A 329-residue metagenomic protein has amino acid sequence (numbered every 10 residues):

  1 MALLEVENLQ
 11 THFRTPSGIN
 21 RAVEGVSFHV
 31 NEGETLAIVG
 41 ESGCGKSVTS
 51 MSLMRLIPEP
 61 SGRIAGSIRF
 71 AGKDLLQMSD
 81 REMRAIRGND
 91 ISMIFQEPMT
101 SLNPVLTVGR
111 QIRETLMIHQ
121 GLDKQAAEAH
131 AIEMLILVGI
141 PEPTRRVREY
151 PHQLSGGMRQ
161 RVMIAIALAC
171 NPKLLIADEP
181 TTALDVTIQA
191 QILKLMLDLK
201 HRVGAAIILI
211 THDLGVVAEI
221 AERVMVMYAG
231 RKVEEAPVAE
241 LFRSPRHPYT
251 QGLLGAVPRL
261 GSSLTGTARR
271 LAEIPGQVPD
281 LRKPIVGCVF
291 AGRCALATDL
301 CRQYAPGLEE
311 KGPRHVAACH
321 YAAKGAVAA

Functional and structural regions predicted by a protein language model:
L3, H12-G25, L56-G62, S79-M83 (+3 more regions): A short, flexible loop at the N-terminus of ABC-type nucleotide-binding domains that lies
R55, I176-P180, L184-G266: P-loop NTP-binding/switch modules centered on Walker-like glycine-rich loops
R63-D74: Conserved ABC transporter NBD signature motif
Q125-I140, T144-R148, R243, Q251-G255: ABC ATPase nucleotide-binding domain helical subdomain, centered on the C-loop/LSGGQ "ABC signature"
E149-L154, M158: Conserved ABC ATPase signature
A169-K173: A short, proline-enriched helix->beta-strand linker immediately N-terminal to the Walker B motif in ABC-type P-loop
P237-A329: Charged, flexible cofactor/metal-binding loops and thiol motifs
